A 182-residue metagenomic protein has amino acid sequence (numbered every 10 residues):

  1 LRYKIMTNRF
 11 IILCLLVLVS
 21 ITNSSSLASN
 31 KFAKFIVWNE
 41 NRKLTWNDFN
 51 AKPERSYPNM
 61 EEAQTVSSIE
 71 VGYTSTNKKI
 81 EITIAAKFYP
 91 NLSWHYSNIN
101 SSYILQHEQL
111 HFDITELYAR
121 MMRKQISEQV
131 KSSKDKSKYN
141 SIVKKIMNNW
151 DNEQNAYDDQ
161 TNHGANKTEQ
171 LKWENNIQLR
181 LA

Functional and structural regions predicted by a protein language model:
L1-A33: Bacterial Sec-dependent N-terminal signal peptides
S25, N91, N155: Residue-level marker of positions within ordered structural domains that often coincide with functionally constrained
N30-K79, F88, V130-A182: Metalloprotease/metallohydrolase-associated module, dominated by Zn2+-dependent proteases
T76-S102: Active-site scaffold of zinc-dependent metalloenzymes
Y103-T115: Active-site recognition of the HExxH zinc-binding catalytic motif
F112, Q125, E153: Short alpha-helical functional segments enriched in proximate histidine and acidic residues
L117-I126: Membrane-interfacial alpha-helical segments at the cytosolic side of multi-pass membrane proteins
